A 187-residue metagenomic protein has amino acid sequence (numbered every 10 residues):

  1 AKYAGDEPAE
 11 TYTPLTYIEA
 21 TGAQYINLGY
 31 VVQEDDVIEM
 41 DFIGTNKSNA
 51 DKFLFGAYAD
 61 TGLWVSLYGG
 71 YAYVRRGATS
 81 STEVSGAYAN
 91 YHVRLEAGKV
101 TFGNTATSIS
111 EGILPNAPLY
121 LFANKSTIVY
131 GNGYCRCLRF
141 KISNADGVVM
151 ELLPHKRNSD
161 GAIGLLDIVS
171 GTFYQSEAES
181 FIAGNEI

Functional and structural regions predicted by a protein language model:
A1-D6, R139-I187: Extended recognition patches within non-cytosolic domains
E7-Y73, G131, N144-M150: Extracellular glycan-recognition modules
A23-V32, A117-P118, P154, G164 (+1 more regions): Extracytoplasmic/secretory soluble proteins
D36, A89, E96, A117 (+2 more regions): Residues that flank catalytic or metal-binding motifs in active/ligand-binding sites
L63, T79-T82, N104-S110, G147-E151: Surface-exposed loop/edge segments in extracytoplasmic proteins
Y71-H92: Short, aromatic/His-centered strand-loop micro-motif at the edge of beta-sheets
G86-T105, S143-A145: Localized edge beta-strand/strand-to-loop motifs within extracellular or lumenal beta-rich domains
S108-R136: Flexible glycan-contacting loops in extracellular carbohydrate-active proteins
